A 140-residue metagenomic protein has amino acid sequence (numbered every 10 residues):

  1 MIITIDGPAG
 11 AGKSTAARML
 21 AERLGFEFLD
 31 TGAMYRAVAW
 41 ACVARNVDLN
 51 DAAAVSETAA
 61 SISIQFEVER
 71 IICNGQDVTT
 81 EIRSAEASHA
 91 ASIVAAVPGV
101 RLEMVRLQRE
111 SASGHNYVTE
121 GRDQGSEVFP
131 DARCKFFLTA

Functional and structural regions predicted by a protein language model:
I3-I5: Hydrophobic anchor at the beta1->P-loop junction of P-loop NTPases
G10: Walker A (P-loop) phosphate-binding loop of P-loop NTPases
K13: Conserved lysine of the Walker
A16: Hydrophobic positions on the alpha1 helix immediately C-terminal to the Walker A/P-loop
A21-T31, A44-V47: Post-Walker A helix-loop "phosphate-sensing" segment adjacent to the P-loop in P-loop NTPases
G25-E27, N116, C134: Short active-site oxyanion
A33-Y117, D123-V128: ATP-dependent small-molecule kinase phosphotransfer cores that center on conserved nucleotide phosphate-binding segments
P130-A140: Conserved phosphate-donor/acceptor-positioning beta-strand/loop module used by diverse small-molecule
